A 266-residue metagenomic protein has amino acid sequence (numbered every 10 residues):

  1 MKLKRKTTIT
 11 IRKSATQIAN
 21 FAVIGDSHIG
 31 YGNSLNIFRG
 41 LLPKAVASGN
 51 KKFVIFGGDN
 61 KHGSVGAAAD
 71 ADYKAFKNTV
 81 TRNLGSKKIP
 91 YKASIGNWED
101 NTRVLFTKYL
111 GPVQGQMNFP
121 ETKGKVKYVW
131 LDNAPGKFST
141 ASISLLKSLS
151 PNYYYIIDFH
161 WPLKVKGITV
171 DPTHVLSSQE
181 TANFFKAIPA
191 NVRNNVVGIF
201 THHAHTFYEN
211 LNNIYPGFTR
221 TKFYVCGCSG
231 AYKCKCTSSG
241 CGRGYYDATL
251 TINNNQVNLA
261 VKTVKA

Functional and structural regions predicted by a protein language model:
M1-A71, P151: N-terminal active-site segment of His-dependent metallophosphoesterases
K2-T8, A190, R243-A266: A short C-terminal boundary segment appended to hydrolase-like catalytic domains
F21-V23, V54-F56, A93, I157 (+1 more regions): Residue-level marker for buried hydrophobic side chains located in beta-strands that build the well-ordered beta-sheet
D26, G58-D59, G96-N97, H160 (+1 more regions): Active-site glycine-centered loops adjacent to acidic/histidine catalytic or metal-binding residues that shape
I29, K61-H62, E99, L163 (+1 more regions): Short active-site segment of divalent metal-dependent hydrolases/proteases that encodes the spacing between
I29-L35, F138-S139, K166, Y232-K235: Short, solvent-exposed loop/turn elements at domain surfaces
G66-L149, Y154, V175-V196, A204-N253: Extended active-site neighborhood of metal-dependent phosphoesterases/phosphodiesterases
P151-P172: Short acidic, glycine-rich surface-loop motifs adjacent to enzyme active sites
